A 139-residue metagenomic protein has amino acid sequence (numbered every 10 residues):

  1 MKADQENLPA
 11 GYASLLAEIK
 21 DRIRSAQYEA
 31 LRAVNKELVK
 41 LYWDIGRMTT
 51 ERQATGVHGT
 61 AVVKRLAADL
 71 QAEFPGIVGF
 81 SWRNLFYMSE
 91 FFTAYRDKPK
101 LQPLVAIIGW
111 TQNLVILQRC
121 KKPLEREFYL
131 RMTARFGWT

Functional and structural regions predicted by a protein language model:
M1-T139: Basic, low-complexity intrinsically disordered segments
